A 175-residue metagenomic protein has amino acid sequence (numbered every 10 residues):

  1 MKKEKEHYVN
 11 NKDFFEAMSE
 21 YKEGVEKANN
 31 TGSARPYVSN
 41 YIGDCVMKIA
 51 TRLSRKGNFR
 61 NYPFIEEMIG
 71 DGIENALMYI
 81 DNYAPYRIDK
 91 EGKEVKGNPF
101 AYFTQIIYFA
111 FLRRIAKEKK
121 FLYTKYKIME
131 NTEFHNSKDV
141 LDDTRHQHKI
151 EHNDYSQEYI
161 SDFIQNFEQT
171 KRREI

Functional and structural regions predicted by a protein language model:
M1-E67, H135-I175: Extreme N-terminal regulatory/targeting segments of RNA polymerase sigma factors
S19-K22, I73, L77: Regular secondary-structure segments
K56-I65, A76-I106, K117-L122: Short alpha-helix-to-loop micro-motif enriched in aromatics/charged/Gly
D71, G92-K93, K127-T132: Glycine/charge-rich, flexible interdomain linkers and switch-proximal surface loops that mediate coupling
T104-I107, R113-I115, H135-T144: Glycine- and acidic-residue-rich phosphate-binding/metal-coordinating active-site segment common to enzymes that handle
K117-K138: Short, basic/polar amphipathic helix motif occurring as a linker/hinge flanking DNA-binding modules in transcription
